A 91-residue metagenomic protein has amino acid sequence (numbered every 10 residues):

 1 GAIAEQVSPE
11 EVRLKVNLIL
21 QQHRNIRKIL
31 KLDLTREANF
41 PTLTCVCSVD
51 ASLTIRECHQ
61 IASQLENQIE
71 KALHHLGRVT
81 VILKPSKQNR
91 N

Functional and structural regions predicted by a protein language model:
G1-N91: Alpha-helical transmembrane segments and adjacent TM-loop junctions that form the membrane-embedded core of multi-pass
